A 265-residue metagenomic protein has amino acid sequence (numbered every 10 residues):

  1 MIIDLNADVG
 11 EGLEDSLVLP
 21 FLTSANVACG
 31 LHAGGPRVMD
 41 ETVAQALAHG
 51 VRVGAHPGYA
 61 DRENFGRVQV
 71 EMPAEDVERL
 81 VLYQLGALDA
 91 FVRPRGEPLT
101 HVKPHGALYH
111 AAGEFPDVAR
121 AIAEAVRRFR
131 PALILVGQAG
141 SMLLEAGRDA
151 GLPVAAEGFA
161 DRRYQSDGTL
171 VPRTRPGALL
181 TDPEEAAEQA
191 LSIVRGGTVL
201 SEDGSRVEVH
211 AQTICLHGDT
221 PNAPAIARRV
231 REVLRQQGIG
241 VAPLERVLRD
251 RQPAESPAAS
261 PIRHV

Functional and structural regions predicted by a protein language model:
I3-G12: N-terminal basic/disordered segments at the start of proteins
D8, H56, V102, L216: Conserved, mostly hydrophobic/aromatic
E14, G34-L47, G113-R120, A139-D149: Active-site-adjacent beta->alpha loops and helix N-cap segments on the catalytic face of soluble alpha/beta enzymes
S16-L22, T42-G54, V92-G96: Acidic (Asp/Glu)-rich catalytic clusters
S24-A33, E63-E78, A112-F115, F129-P131 (+1 more regions): Glycine-rich tight-turn/loop motif centered on a GG-T
R62-P104: Glycine/small-residue-rich loop that forms an oxyanion/phosphate-binding "nest" at active or ligand-binding sites
G140-T198: Active-site rim beta-loop-alpha module in soluble metabolic enzymes
R173-A178, D182-V265: C-terminal alpha-helical cap/extension of soluble enzyme domains
